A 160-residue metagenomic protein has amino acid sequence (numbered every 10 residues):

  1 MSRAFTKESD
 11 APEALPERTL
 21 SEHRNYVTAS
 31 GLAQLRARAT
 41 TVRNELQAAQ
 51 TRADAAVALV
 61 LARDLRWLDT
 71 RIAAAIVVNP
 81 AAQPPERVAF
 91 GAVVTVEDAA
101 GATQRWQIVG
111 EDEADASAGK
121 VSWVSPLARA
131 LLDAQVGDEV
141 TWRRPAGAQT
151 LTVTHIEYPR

Functional and structural regions predicted by a protein language model:
M1-R71: Helix-rich terminal scaffold detector
I72-V78: Interdomain regulatory linker/hinge segments that flank or connect interaction modules in polarity/junction/synaptic
N79-A146, L151: Non-DNA-binding regulatory cores of transcription-related proteins, predominantly C-terminal effector-binding
E111, V153-R160: Short, compositionally biased
